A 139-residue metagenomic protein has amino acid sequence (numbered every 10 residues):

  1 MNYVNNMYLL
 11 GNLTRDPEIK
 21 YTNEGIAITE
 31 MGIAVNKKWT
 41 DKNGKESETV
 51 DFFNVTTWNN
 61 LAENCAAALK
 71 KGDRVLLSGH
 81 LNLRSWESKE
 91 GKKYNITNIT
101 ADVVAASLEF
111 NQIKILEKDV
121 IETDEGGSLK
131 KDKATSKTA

Functional and structural regions predicted by a protein language model:
M1-A139: Single-stranded nucleic acid-binding surfaces, predominantly the OB-fold ssDNA-binding core
